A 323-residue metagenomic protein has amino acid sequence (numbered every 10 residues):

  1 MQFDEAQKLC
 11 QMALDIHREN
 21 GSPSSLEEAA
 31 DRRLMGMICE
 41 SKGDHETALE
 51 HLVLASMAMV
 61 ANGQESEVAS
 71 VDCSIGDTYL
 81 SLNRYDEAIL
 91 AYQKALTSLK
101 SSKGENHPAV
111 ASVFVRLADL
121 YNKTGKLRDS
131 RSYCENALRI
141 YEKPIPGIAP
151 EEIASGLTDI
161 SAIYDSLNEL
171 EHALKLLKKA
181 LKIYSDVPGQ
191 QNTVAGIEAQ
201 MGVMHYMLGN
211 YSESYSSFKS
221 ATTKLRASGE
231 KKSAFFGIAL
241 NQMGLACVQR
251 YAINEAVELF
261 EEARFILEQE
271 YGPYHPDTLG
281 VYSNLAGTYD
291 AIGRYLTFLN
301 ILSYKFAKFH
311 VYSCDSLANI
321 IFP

Functional and structural regions predicted by a protein language model:
M1-P323: Intrinsic-disorder-linked linear interaction elements in eukaryotic regulatory proteins
